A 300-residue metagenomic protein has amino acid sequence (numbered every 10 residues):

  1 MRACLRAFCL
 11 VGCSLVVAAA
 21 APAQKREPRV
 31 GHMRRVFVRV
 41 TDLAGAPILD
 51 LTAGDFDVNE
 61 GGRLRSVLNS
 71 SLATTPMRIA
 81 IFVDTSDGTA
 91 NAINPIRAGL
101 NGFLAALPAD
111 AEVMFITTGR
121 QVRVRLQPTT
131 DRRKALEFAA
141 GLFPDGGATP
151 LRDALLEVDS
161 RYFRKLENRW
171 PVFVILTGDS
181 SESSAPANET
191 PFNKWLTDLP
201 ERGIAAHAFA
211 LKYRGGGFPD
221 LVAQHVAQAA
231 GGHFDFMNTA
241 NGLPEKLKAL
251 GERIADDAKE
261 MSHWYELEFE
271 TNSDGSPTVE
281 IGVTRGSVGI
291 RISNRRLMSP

Functional and structural regions predicted by a protein language model:
R6-V16: Bacterial N-terminal signal peptides
A19-A23: Sec/Tat signal peptide C-region and signal peptidase I cleavage site
Q24-G88, R97, G102: Eukaryote-biased intrinsically disordered, low-complexity acidic regions enriched in Ser/Thr/Pro
E27-H32, N238-P300: C-terminal "exit" segments of structured domains
H32-V36, A44-P47, T52-G54, R63 (+8 more regions): Envelope-exposed proteins and targeting segments
S70-M77, S86-V113, Q127-K134, P150 (+1 more regions): …and closely analogous acidic/polar surface helices at protein-protein or active-site interfaces in A-domain-like
F82-T85, I116-R120, L176-D179, F209-Y213 (+1 more regions): Active-site-proximal beta-strand/loop segments in catalytic clefts of secreted hydrolases
R97, A109, R120-H207, L221-Q224 (+3 more regions): Exposed acidic/Ser/Thr-rich ligand/metal-binding surfaces
